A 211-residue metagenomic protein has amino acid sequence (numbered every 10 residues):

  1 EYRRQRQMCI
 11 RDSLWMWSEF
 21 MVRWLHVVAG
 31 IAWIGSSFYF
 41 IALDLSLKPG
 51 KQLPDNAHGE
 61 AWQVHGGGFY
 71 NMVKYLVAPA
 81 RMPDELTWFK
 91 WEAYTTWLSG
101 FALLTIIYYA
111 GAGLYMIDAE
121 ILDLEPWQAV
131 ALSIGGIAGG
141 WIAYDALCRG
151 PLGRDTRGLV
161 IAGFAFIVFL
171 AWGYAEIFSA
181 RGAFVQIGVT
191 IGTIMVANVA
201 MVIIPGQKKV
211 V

Functional and structural regions predicted by a protein language model:
E1-I10: Single conserved hydrophobic/aromatic residue that forms the stacking wall/gate of nucleotide- or nucleobase-binding
Q7, G100-G111: Alpha-helical transmembrane segments of multi-pass membrane proteins
R11-M21, R81-W91, R154-D155, I177-I187: Membrane-interfacial loop-to-transmembrane-helix junctions in polytopic alpha-helical membrane proteins
R23-L53, I191-G206: Hydrophobic alpha-helical membrane-embedded segments
V28, Q52-Q63, T87-L98, P151-I167: Alpha-helical transmembrane segments of integral membrane proteins, especially early/N-terminal helices
S37-A80: Membrane-interface amphipathic/juxtamembrane segments adjacent to transmembrane helices
L76-F101, Q207: Loop-to-transmembrane boundary segments
A110-V211: Long, contiguous internal "core" modules enriched in hydrophobic/ aromatic residues
